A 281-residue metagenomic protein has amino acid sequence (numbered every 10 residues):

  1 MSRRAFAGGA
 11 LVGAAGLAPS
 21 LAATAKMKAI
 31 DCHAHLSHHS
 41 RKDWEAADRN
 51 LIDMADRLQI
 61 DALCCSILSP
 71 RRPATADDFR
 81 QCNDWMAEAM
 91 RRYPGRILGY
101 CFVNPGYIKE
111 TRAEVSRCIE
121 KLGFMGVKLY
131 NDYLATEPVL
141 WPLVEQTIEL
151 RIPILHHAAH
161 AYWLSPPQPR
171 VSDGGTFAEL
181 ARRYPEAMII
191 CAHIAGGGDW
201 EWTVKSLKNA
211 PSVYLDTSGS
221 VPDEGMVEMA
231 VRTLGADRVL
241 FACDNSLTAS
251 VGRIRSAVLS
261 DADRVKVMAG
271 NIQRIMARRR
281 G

Functional and structural regions predicted by a protein language model:
S2-L21, M27-C32, E45, R49-A62 (+3 more regions): Mid-to-C-terminal alpha-helical segments outside catalytic/metal-binding sites
A25-R41, L98-C101: Mobile, glycine- and charge-enriched loop segments and immediately flanking short secondary-structure elements within
I30-C32, C65-S66, Y100-F102, K128 (+3 more regions): Active-site neighborhood of phospho(di)ester-bond hydrolases with catalytic His/Asp-centered motifs
H33, A55, M86, T147 (+2 more regions): Conserved, mostly hydrophobic/aromatic
A46-L51, Q81-W85, A113, D173-F177 (+2 more regions): Alpha-helical scaffolding within the catalytic cores of extracellular/periplasmic polymer-degrading hydrolases
D61, D77-Y162: Active-site gating/metal-coordination segments in enzymes
I67-D78: Glycine-rich, proline-tolerant flexible connector loops at the mouths of alpha/beta enzymes
L122-G126, Y133-L240: Catalytic pocket-lining loop regions of alpha/beta-barrel enzymes, especially the amidohydrolase/enolase/GH5 lineages
